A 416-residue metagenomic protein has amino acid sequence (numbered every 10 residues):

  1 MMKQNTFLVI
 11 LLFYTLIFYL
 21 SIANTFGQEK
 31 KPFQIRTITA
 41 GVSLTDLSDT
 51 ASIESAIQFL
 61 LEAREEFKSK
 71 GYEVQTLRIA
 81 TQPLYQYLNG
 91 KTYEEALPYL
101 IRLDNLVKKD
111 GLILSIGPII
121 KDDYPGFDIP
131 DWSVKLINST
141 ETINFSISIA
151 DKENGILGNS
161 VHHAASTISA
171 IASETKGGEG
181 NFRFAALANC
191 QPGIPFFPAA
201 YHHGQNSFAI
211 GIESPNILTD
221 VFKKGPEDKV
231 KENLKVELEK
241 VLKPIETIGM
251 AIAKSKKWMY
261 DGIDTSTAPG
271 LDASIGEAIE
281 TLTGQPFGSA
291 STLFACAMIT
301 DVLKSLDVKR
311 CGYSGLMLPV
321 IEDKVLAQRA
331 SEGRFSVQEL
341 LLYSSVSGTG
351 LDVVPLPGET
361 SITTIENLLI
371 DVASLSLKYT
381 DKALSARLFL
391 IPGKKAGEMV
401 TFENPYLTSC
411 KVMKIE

Functional and structural regions predicted by a protein language model:
M1-L12: Bacterial N-terminal signal peptides that target proteins for export
I10-S21: Bacterial N-terminal signal peptides
Q28-E416: Anaerobic metallocofactor- and corrinoid-dependent redox/one-carbon enzyme cores, especially those from methanogenesis
